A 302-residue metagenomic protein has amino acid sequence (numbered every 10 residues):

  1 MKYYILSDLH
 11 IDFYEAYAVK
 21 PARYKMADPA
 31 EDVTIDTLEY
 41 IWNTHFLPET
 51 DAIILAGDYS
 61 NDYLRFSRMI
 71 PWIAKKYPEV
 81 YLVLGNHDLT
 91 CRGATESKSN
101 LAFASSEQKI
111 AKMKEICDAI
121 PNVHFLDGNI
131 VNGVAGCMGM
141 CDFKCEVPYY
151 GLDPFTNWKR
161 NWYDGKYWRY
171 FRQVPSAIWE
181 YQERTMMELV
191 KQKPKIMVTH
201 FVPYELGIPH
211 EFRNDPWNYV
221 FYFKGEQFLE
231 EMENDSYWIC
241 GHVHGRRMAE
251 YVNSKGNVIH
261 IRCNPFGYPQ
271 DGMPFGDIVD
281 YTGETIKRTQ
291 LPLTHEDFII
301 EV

Functional and structural regions predicted by a protein language model:
M1-L82, D88-S97: N-terminal active-site segment of His-dependent metallophosphoesterases
I5-S7, I53-D58, Y81-N86, H124-G128 (+3 more regions): Active-site neighborhood of phospho(di)ester-bond hydrolases with catalytic His/Asp-centered motifs
H10-A16, S60-R65, H87-S97, C141-E146 (+3 more regions): Active-site environment of divalent metal-dependent phosphoester hydrolases
A16-A30, R92-E107, P209-W217, M273-T282: Short, flexible/disordered intra-domain loops and linkers
D28, V131, N218, F223-D235 (+1 more regions): Binuclear metal-dependent phosphoesterase catalytic core
S67-P71, S106-I110, R213-G225: Charged helix-capping and loop-helix junction motifs
E79-Y150, N157: A basic- and aromatic-enriched beta-loop-alpha substructure that forms the phosphate/nucleotide- and DNA/RNA-contacting
A135-D215: Active-site-proximal loop/helix segment associated with metal-binding centers of metalloenzymes
